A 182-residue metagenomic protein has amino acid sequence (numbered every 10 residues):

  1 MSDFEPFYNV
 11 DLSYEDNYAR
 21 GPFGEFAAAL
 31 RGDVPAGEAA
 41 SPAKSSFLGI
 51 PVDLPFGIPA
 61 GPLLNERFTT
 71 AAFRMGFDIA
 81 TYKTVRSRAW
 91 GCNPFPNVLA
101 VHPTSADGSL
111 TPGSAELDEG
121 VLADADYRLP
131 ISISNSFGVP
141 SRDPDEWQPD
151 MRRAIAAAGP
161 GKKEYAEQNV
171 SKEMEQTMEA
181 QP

Functional and structural regions predicted by a protein language model:
M1-P59: N-terminal basic, low-complexity leaders that serve as flexible interaction/assembly modules and, when applicable, as
Y8-N9, S13-Y14, Y18-P22, A27 (+2 more regions): Active-site entrance/lid segments in N-terminal catalytic domains of soluble metabolic enzymes
S46-P51, P55, G61, T84 (+2 more regions): Residue-level preference for alpha-helix termini and adjacent loops
A60-E66: Short beta->alpha connector loops
